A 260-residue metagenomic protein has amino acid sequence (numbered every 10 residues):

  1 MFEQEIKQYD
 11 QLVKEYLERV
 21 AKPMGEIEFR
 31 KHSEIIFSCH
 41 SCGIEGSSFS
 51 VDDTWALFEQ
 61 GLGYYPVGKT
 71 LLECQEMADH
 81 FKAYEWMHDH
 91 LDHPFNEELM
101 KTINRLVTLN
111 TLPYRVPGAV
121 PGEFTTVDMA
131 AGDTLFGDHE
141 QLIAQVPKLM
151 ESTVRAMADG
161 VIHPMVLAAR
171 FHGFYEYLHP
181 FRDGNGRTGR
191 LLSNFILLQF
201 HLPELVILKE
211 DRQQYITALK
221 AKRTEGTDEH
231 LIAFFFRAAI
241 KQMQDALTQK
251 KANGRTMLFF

Functional and structural regions predicted by a protein language model:
M1-D183, R187-F260: FIC/Doc superfamily catalytic core
